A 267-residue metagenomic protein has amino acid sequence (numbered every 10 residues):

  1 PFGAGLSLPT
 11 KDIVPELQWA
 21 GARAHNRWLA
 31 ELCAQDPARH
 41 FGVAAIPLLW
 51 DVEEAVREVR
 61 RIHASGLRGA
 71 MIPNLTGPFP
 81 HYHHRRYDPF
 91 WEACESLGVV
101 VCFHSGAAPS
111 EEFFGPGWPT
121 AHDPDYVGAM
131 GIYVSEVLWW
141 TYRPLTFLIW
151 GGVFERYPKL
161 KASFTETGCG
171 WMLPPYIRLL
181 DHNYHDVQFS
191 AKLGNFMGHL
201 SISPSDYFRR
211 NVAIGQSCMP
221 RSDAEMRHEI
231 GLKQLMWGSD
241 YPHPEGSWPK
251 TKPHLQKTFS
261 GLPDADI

Functional and structural regions predicted by a protein language model:
P1-I72: Mid-domain alpha/beta scaffold segments of enzyme catalytic cores
F2-A4, L48, G106-P109, P116-G117 (+1 more regions): Short glycine-enriched loops at secondary-structure junctions
L6, W50, F79, E111 (+2 more regions): Generic structural signal for helix capping and beta-alpha/helix-loop junctions
V14-H25, D51, H83, V134 (+4 more regions): Residue-level preference for long, well-ordered alpha-helices that form the structural scaffold of enzyme catalytic
C33, R39-F41, V59-M236: Catalytic pocket-lining loop regions of alpha/beta-barrel enzymes, especially the amidohydrolase/enolase/GH5 lineages
V52-V56, H84, W248-P249: Conserved strand-to-helix beginnings and helix N-cap segments that scaffold or border functional pockets
N183, V187, K233-L235, Y241 (+1 more regions): His/Asp/Glu-enriched, well-ordered alpha-helical/loop segment that forms or immediately abuts the divalent-metal
